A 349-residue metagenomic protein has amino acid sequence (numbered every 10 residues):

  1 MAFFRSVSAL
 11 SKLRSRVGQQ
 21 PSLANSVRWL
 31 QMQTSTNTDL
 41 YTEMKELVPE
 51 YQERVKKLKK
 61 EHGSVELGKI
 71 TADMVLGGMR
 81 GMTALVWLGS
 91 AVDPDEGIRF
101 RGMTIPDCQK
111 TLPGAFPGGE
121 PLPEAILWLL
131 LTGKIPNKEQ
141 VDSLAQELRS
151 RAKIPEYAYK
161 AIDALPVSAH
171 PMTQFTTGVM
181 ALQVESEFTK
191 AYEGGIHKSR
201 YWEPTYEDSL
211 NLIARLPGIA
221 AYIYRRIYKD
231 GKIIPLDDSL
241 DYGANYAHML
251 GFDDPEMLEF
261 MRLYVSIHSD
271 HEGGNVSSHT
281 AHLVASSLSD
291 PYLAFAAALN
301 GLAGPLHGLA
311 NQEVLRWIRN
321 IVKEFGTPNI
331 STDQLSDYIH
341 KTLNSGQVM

Functional and structural regions predicted by a protein language model:
M1-V17: N-terminal chloroplast transit peptides
F3-F4, V27-M349: Hydrophobic alpha-helical bundle cores within soluble ligand-binding/oligomerization subdomains
S15-W29: N-terminal chloroplast transit peptides
